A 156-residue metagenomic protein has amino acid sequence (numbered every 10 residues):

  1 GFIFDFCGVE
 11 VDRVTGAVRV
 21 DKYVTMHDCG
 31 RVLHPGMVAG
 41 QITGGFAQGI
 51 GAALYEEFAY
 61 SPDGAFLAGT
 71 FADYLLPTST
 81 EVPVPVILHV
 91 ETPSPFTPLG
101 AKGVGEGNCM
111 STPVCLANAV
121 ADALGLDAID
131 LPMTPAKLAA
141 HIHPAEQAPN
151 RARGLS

Functional and structural regions predicted by a protein language model:
G1-S156: C-terminal catalytic domains of large/alpha subunits in multi-subunit enzymes
